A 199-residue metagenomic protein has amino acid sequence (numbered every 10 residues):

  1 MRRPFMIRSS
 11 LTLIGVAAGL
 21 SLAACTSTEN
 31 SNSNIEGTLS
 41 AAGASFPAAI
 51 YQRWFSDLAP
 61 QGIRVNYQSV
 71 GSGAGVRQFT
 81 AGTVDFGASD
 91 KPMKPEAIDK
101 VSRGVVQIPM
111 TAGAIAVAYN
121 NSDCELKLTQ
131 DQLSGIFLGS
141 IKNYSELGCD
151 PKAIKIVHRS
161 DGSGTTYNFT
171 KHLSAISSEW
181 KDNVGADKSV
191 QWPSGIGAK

Functional and structural regions predicted by a protein language model:
M1-L13: Bacterial N-terminal signal peptides that target proteins for export
L20-A24: C-terminal motif of bacterial Sec signal peptides marking the signal peptidase cleavage site
C25-K199: Flexible loop/hinge segments at secondary-structure junctions
